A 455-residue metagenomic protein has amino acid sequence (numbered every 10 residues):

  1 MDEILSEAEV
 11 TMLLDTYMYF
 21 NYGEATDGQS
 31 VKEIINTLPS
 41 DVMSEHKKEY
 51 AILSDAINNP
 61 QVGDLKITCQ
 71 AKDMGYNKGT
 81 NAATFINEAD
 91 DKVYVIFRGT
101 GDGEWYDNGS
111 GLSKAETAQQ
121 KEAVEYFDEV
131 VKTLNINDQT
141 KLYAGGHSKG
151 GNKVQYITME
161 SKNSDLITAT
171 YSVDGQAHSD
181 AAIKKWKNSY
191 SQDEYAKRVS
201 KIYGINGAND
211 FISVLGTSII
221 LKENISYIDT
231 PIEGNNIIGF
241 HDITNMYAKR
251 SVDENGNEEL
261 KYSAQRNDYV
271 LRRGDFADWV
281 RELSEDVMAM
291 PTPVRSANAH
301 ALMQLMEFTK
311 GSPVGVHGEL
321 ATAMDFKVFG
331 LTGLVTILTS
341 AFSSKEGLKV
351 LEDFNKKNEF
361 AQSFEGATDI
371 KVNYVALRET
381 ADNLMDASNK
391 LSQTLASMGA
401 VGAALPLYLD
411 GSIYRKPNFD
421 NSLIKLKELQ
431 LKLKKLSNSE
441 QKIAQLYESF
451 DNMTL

Functional and structural regions predicted by a protein language model:
M1-A89, Y94, D286, E307 (+7 more regions): Flexible, membrane-associating and regulatory peripheral segments of lipid-active enzymes
P39-L142, S161, D165-Y171, H178-D180 (+1 more regions): A conserved cap/lid and substrate-binding interface adjacent to the catalytic center of lipid-processing enzymes
F85-Y94, F211-V214, D229-N236: Beta-strand-turn-beta hairpins that frame and shape the catalytic cleft of phosphate-ester-processing enzymes
K114, G204-S213, S218-E223, K435-N438 (+1 more regions): Secretion-targeting segments and adjacent low-complexity export tracts
V124, D128-I219: Serine-dependent carboxylesterase/thioesterase catalytic core of lipase-like alpha/beta-hydrolase/SGNH enzymes
L166-T168, K222-N236: A donor-sugar binding/catalytic signature common to diverse glycosyltransferases and related nucleotide-sugar
Y247-K249: A conserved mid-domain beta-alpha-beta active-site/ligand-binding segment of alpha/beta enzyme cores
N257, S263-Q265, Y269-L455: N-terminal secretion-targeting helices of virulence/extracellular proteins, encompassing both classical Sec signal
